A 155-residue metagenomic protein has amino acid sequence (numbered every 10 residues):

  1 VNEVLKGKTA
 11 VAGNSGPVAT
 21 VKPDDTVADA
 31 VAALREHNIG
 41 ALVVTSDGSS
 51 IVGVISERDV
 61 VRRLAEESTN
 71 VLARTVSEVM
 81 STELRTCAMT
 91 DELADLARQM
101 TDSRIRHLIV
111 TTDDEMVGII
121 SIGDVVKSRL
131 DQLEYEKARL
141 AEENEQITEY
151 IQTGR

Functional and structural regions predicted by a protein language model:
V1-R155: Tandem CBS (Cystathionine beta-synthase) repeat/Bateman regulatory domains
